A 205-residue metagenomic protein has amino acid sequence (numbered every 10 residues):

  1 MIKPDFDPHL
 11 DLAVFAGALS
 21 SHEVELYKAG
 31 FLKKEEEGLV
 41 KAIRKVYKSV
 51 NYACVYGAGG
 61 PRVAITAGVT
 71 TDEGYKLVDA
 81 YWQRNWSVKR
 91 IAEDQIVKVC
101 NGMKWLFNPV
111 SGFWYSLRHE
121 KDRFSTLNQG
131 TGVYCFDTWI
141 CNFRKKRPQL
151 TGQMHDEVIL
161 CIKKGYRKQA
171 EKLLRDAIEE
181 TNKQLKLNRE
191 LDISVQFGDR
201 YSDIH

Functional and structural regions predicted by a protein language model:
M1-H205: Conserved catalytic core of nucleotide polymerization and phosphodiester-bond processing enzymes
